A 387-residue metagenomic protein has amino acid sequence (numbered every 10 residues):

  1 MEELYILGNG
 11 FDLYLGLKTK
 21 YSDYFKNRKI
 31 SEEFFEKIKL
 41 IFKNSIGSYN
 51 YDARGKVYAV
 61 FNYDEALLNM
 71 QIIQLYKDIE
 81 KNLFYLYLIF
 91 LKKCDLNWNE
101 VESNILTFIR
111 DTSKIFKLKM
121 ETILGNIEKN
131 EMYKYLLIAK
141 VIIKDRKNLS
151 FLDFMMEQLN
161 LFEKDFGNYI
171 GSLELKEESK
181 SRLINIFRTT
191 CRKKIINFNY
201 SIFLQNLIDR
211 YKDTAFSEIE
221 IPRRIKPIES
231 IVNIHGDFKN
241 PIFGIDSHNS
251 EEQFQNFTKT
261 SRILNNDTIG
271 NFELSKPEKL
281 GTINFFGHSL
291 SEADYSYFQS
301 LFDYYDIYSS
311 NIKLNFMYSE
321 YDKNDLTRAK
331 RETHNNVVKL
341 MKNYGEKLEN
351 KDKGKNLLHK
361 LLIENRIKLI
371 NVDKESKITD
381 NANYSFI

Functional and structural regions predicted by a protein language model:
M1-L15, Y24, F272-I387: SIR2/sirtuin-family catalytic core signature
M1-S48: An N-terminal structural lobe/cap that precedes and organizes the functional/catalytic core across diverse proteins
L17, N27-I30, N104, L204-N206 (+2 more regions): A generic structural signal for solvent-exposed, polar alpha-helical segments
K18-T19, I208-R210, S296-F298: Short coil/turn segments at secondary-structure boundaries
S22-F34, Y211-I219, S300-K313: Compositionally biased, low-complexity linear motifs
S31-L40, K176, N265, E292 (+3 more regions): Short, structured coil/loop segments at alpha-helix boundaries
K37-F272, K279: Extended, H/D-rich, highly charged conserved domains that either
